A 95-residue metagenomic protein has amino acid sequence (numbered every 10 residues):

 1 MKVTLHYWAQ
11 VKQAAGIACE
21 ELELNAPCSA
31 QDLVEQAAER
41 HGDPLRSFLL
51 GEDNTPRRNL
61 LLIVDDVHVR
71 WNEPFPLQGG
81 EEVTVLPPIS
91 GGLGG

Functional and structural regions predicted by a protein language model:
M1-G95: Ubiquitin-like/PB1-type beta-grasp interaction modules and other compact soluble beta-rich domains
